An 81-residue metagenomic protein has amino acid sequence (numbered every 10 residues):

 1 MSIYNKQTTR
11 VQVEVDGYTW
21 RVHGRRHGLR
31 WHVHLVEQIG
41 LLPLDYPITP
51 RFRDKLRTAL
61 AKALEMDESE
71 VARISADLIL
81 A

Functional and structural regions predicted by a protein language model:
S2-W31: Amphipathic, interaction-prone secondary-structure segments
Q7, Q12, Q38, E65-M66: Residue-identity detector for glutamine
V22-P47: Intrinsically disordered, low-complexity regulatory segments enriched in Ser/Thr/Pro and charged residues
I39-A81: Mixed-charge, Lys/Arg-enriched low-complexity segments
